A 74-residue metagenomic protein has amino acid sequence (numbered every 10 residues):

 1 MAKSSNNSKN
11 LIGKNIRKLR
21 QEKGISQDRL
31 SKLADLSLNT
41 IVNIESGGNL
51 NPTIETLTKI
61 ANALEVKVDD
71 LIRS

Functional and structural regions predicted by a protein language model:
M1-L11: A detector for short, charged/polar N-terminal pre-domain segments
N10, Q21-E22, N51: Short amphipathic helical patch at the helix-1/turn junction of helix-turn-helix
K14-L33, K59: Short basic helix-loop element that most often maps to the first helix and adjoining turn of HTH DNA-binding modules
I16, L30-S31, I41-I44, L71: Conserved hydrophobic/aromatic packing and binding residues within compact polymer-binding modules
L36-N51: Recognition helix of helix-turn-helix/homeodomain-like DNA-binding domains that insert into the DNA major groove
E55-D70: DNA major-groove recognition helix of helix-turn-helix/homeodomain DNA-binding modules
